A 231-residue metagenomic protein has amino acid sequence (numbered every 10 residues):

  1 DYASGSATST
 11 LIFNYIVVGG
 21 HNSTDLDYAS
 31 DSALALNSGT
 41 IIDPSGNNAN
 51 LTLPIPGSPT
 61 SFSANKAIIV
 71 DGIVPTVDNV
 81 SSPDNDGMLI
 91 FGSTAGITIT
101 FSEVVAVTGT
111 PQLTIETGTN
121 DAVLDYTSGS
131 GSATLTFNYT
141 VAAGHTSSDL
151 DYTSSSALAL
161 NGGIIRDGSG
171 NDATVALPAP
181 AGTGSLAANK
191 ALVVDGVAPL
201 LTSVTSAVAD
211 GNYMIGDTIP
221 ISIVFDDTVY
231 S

Functional and structural regions predicted by a protein language model:
D1-S231: Non-catalytic beta-sheet/beta-sandwich ligand-binding modules that flank or precede catalytic cores
